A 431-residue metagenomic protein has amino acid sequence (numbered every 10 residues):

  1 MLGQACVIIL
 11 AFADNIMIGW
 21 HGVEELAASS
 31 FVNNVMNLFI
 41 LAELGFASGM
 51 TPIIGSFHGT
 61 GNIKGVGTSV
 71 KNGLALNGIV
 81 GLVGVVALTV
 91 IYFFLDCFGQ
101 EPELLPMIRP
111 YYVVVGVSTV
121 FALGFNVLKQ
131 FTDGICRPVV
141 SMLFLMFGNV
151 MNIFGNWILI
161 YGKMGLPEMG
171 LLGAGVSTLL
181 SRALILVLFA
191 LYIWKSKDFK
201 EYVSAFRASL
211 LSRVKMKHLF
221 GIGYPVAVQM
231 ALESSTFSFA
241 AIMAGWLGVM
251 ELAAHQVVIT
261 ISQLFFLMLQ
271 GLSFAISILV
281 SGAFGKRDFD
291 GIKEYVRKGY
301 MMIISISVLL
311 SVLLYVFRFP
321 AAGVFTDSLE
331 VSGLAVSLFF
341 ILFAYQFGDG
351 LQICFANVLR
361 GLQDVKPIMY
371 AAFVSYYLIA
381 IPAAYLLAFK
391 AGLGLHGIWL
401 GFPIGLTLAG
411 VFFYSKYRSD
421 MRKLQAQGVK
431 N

Functional and structural regions predicted by a protein language model:
M1, I54-V120, L166-Y224, V280-Y345 (+1 more regions): Short alpha-helical transmembrane segments in multi-pass integral membrane proteins
M1-D14, V114, G148, S181-I185 (+4 more regions): Transmembrane helical elements of multi-pass membrane transporters/channels
M1-I16, W20-H21, N37-G49, I53 (+5 more regions): N-terminal transmembrane alpha-helices
Q4, N15-I16, P52, Y92-F93 (+15 more regions): Transmembrane alpha-helix boundary and packing residues in multipass membrane permease domains and related
I9-A27, L95-P102, I158-M169, A231-L264 (+3 more regions): Helix-terminus/linker motif at the lipid-water interface of multi-pass membrane proteins
F12, L26-V85, T89, A122-S141 (+3 more regions): Small-residue-rich hydrophobic transmembrane alpha-helices
V23-N34, I108, Y112, G175 (+3 more regions): Small-residue hotspots at the loop-to-helix junctions and early N-terminal turns of transmembrane alpha-helices
A47, V115-D133, S141-N149, A174-F189 (+5 more regions): Short runs within selected transmembrane alpha-helices of multi-pass transporters and secretion channels
